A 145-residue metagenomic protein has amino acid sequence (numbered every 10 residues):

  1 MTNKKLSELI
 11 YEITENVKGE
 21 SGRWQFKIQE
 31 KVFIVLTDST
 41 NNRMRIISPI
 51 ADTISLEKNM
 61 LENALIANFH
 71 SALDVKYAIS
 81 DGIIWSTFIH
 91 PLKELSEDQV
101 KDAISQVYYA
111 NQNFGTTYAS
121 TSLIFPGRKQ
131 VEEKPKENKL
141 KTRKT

Functional and structural regions predicted by a protein language model:
M1-L56: N-terminal catalytic cores of peptidoglycan-degrading enzymes
T2-K5, L56-M60, Q99, A103-Q106: Short amphipathic alpha-helical segments
I13, V17, N68-V75, F114 (+2 more regions): Short secondary-structure junctions and interdomain/linker hinges
K31-V32, H90-P91, Q130-V131: Short, internal active-site loops enriched in acidic
I47-I89: Short, internal acidic amphipathic alpha-helical interface segments that mediate docking to partner proteins
N63-N68, A103-T117: Conserved short hydrophobic interaction patches
K76-Q112: A short, solvent-exposed beta-edge/loop patch
A119-T145: Short, highly charged C-terminal tails/helix-capping segments
